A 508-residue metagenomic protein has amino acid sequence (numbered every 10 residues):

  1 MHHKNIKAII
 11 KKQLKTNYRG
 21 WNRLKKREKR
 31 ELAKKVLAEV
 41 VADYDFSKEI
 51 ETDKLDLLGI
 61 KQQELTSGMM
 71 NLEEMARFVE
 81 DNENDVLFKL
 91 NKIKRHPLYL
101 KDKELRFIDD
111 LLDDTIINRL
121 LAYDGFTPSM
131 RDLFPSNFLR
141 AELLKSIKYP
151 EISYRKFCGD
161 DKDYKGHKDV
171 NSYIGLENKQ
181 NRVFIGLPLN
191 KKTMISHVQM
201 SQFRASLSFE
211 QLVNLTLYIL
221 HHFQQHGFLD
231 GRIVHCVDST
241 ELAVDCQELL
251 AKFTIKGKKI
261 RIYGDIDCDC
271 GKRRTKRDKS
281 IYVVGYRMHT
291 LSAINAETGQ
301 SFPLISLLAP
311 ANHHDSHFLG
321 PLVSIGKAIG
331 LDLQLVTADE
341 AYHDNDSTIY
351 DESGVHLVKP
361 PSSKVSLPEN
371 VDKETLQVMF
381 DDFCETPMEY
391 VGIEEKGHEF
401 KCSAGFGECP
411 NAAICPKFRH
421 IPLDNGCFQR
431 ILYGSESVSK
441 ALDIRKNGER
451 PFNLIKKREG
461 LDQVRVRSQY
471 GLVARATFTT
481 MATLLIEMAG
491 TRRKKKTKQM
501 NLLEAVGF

Functional and structural regions predicted by a protein language model:
H2, S136, M200-E352, P360: Polybasic low-complexity intrinsically disordered regions
H2-N5, K12, R19, R23 (+5 more regions): Dynamic "connector" segments at or just before major functional cores
F126-N137, K279-I281, D443, R465-A476: Structural motif
M130-L215, D230, Y470: Short, positively charged, Gly/Tyr-enriched micro-motifs that form contact patches at catalytic or ligand/partner
E340, E374-E395, I421-Q469: Short amphipathic alpha-helical "interface-anchor" segments enriched in bulky aromatics
V365-T375: Short, charged, surface-exposed secondary-structure boundary motifs
K401-D424: Long, low-complexity, polar/charged, intrinsically disordered or flexibly structured peripheral segments
V438-F508: Basic, amphipathic alpha-helical segments enriched in Lys/Arg and hydrophobic/aromatic residues
